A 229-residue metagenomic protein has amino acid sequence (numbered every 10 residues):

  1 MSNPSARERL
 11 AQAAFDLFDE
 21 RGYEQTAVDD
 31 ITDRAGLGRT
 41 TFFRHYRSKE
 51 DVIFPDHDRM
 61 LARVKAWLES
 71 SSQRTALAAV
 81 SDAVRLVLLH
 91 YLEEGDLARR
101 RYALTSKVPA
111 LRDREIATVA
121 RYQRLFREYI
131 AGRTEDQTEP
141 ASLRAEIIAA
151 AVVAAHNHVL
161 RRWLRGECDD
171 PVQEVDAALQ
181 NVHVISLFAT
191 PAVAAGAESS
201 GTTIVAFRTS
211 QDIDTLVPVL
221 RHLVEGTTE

Functional and structural regions predicted by a protein language model:
M1-R21, Q25-L37, A62: Basic, helix-initiating cap at the start of DNA-binding domains
A13-R21, R63-S70, R101, A151-R162: Solvent-exposed, amphipathic alpha-helical segments
R21-Y23, F43-P55: HTH DNA-binding helix-turn interface
A62-R101: Hydrophobic alpha-helical connector segments
P109-E135, L143-A151, H158: Amphipathic alpha-helical packing segments from all-alpha helical-bundle domains
E128, P140-R162, Q173-F188: Hydrophobic alpha-helical segments that form the core of small-molecule binding pockets and/or dimer interfaces
R165, D169-E229: C-terminal peripheral helix-coil segments that are non-catalytic and often amphipathic
